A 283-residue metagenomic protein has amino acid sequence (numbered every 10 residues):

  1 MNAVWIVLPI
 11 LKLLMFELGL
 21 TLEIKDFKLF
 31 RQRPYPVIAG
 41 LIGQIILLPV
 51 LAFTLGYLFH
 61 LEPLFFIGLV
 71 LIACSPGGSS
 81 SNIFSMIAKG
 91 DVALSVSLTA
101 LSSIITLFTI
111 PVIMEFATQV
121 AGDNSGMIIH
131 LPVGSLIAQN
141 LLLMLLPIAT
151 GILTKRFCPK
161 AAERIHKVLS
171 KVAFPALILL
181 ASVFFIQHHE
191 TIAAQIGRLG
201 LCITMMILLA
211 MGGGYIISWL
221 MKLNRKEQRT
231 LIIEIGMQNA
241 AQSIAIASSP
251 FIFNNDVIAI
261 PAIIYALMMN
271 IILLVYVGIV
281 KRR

Functional and structural regions predicted by a protein language model:
M1-R283: Alpha-helical transmembrane segments of multi-pass small-molecule/ion transporters
